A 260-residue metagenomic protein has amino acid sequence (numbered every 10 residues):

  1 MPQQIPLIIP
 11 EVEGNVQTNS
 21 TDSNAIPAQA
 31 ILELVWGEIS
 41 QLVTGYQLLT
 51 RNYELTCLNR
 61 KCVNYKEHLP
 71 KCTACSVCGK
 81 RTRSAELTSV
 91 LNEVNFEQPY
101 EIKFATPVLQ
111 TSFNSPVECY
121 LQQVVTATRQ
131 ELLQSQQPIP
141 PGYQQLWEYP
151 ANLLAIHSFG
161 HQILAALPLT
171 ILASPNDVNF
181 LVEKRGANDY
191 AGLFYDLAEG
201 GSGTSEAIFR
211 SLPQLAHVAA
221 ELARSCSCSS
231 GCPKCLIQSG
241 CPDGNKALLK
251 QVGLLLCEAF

Functional and structural regions predicted by a protein language model:
M1-F260: Extended, highly charged accessory segments
